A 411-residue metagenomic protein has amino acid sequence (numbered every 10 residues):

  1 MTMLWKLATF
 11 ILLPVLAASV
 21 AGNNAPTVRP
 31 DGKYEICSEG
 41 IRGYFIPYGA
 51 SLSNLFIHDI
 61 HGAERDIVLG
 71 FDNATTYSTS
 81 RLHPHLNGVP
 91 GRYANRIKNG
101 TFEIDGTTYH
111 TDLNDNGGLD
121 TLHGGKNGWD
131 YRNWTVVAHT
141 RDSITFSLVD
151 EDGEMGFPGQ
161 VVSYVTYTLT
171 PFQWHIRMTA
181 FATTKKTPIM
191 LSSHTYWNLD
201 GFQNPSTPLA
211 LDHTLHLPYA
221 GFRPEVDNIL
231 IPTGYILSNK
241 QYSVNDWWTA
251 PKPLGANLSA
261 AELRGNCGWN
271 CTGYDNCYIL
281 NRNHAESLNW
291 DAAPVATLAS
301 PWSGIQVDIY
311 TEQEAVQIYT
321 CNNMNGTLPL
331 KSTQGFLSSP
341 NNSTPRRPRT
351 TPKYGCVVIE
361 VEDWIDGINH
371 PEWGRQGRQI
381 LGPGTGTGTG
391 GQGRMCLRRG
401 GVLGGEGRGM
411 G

Functional and structural regions predicted by a protein language model:
M1-G22: Fungal secretory targeting signals
N23-G384, G388-G411: An exposed, glycine/acidic-rich loop-and-rim segment of catalytic or binding clefts
